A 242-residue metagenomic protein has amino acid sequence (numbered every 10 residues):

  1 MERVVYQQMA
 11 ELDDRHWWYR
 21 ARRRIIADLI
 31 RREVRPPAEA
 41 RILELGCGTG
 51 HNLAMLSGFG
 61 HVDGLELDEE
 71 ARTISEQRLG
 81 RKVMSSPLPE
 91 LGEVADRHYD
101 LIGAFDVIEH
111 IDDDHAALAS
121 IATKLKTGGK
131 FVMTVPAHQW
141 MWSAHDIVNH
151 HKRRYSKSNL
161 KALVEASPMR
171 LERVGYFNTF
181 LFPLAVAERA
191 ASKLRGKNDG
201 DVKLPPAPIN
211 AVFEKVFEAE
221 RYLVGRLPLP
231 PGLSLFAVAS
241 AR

Functional and structural regions predicted by a protein language model:
M1-R97, L101-F105, H115-L118, L223 (+1 more regions): Conserved N-terminal segment of class I S-adenosyl-L-methionine
V4, E93, L181-R242: A C-terminal cap/extension of S-adenosyl-L-methionine-dependent methyltransferases that defines the acceptor-substrate
A10-E11, F131-R153, K157-E165: Short, glycine-/aromatic-enriched active-site segment of Class I SAM-dependent methyltransferases
S57, E76, D112, K126 (+1 more regions): Short conserved AdoMet
E90, E109, W140: Active-site micro-motifs of SAM-dependent methyltransferase domains
F105-I108, T134: Residues lining the SAM
H115-K130: A short glycine-rich, Lys/Arg-flanked "PGG" loop and its adjoining helix->strand segment in the class I
M169-T179: Conserved S-adenosyl-L-methionine
